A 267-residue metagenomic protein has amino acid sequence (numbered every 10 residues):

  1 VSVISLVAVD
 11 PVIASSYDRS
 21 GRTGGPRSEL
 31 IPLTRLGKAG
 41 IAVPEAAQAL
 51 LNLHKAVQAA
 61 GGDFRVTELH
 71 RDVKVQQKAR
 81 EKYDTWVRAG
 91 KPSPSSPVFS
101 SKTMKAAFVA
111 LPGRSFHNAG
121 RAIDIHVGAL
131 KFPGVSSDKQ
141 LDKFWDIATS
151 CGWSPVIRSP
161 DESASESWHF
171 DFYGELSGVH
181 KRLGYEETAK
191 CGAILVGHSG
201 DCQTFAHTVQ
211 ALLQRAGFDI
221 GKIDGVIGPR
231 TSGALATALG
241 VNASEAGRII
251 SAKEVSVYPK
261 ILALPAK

Functional and structural regions predicted by a protein language model:
S2-I4, A8, I13, I250 (+2 more regions): N-terminal non-cleavable signal-anchor helices
V3-I194: Cell-envelope/glycan interface and biosynthesis
T149, F170-K267: Cell-envelope/ECM-targeting effectors and their regulatory/trafficking segments
